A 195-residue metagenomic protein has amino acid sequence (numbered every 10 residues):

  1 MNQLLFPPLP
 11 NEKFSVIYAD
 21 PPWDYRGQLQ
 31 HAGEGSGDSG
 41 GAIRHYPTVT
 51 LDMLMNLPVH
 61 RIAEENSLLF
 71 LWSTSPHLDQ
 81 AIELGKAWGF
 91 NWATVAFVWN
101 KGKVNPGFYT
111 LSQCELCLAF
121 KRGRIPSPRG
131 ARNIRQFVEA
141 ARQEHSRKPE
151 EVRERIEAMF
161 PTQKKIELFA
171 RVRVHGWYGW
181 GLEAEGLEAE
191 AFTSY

Functional and structural regions predicted by a protein language model:
M1-Y195: Class I S-adenosyl-L-methionine-dependent methyltransferase catalytic core
